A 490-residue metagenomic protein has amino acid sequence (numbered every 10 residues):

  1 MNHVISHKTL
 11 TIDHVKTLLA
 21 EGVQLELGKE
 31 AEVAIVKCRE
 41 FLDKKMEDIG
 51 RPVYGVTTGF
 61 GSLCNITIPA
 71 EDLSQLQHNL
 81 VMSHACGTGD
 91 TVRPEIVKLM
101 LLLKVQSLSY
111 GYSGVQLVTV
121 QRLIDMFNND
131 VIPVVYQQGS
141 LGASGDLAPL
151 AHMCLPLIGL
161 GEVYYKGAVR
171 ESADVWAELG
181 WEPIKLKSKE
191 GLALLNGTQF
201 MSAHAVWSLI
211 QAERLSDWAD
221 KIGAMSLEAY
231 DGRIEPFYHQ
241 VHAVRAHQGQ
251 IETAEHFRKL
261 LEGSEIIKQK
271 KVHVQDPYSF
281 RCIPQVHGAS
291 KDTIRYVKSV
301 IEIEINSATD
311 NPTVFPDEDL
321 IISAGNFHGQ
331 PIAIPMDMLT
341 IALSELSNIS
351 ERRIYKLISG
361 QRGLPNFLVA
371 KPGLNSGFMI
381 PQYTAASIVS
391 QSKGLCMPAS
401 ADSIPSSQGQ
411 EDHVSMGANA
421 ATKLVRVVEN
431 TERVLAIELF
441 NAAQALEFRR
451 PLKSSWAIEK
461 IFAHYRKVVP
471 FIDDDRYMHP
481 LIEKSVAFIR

Functional and structural regions predicted by a protein language model:
N2-V23, L27-A34, C38-F41, M46-I49 (+1 more regions): C-terminal auxiliary extensions adjacent to catalytic cores
H7-L99, V118, D125, L209 (+1 more regions): Generic N-terminal targeting/processing segments that precede catalytic cores or assembly contacts
Y54-I68, D72-L76, S83-L108, Y136-I158 (+2 more regions): FAD-binding core of FAD-dependent oxidoreductases, characterized by glycine-rich FAD pyrophosphate-binding loops
T91, G111-Q116, D217, N306: Alpha/propeptide regions of enzymes that mature by internal proteolysis
Y112, L141-A143, G373: Conserved, non-catalytic sequence blocks in retroelement Pol enzymes and Pol-derived host proteins
Y112-Q138: FAD-binding glycine-rich core of flavoenzymes that anchor FAD
V135-S140, D317-I321: Cysteine-centered functional microenvironments
